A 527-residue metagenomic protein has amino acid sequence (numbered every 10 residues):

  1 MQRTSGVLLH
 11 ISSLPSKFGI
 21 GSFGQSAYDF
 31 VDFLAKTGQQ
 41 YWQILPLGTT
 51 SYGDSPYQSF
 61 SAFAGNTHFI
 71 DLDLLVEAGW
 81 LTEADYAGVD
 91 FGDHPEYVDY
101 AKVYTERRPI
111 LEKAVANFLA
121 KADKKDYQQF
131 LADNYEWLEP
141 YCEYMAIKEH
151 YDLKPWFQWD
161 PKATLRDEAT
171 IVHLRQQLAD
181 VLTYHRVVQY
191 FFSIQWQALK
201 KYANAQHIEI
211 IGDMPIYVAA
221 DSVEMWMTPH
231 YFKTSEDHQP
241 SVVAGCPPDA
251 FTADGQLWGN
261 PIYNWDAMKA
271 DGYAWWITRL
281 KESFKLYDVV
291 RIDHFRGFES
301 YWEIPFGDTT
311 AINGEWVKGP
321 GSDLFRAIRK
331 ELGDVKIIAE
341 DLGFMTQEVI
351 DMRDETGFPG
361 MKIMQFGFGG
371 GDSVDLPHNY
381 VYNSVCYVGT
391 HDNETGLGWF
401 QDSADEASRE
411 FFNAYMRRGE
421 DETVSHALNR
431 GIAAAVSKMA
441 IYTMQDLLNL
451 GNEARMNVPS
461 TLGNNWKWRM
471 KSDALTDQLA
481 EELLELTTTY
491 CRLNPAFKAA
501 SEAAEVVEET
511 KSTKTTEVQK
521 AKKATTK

Functional and structural regions predicted by a protein language model:
M1-S12, Y28: N-terminal regions that are enriched for targeting/export leaders and immediately downstream pro/stem segments
H10, S16, D54-Q189, V218-I441 (+2 more regions): Alpha-amylase-like alpha-glycosidases and glucanotransferases acting on alpha-linked glucans and related
Q25-D32, I194-Y202, W276-T278, V424-L428 (+1 more regions): Short alpha-helical segments and helix-capping/turn motifs at coil-helix boundaries
S26-T50, L286-Y287: Catalytic domains of carbohydrate-active enzymes, especially glycoside hydrolases
A35, W196-Q206, R329, R353-D354: Surface-exposed amphipathic alpha-helices with a cationic face
H185-V218: Conserved, well-ordered alpha-helix/loop/beta-strand core segments that scaffold catalytic motifs
N449-E502, E508-K514: Structured C-terminal cap/extension of enzyme domains
E509-K527: Long, low-complexity, intrinsically disordered segments
